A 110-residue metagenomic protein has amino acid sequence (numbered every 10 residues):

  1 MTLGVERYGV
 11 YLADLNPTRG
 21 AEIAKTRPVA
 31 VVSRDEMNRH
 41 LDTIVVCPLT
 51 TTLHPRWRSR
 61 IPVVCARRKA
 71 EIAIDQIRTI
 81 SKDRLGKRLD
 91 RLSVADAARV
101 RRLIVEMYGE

Functional and structural regions predicted by a protein language model:
M1-E110: Conserved functional hotspots at enzyme active or ligand-binding sites that engage polyanionic ligands
